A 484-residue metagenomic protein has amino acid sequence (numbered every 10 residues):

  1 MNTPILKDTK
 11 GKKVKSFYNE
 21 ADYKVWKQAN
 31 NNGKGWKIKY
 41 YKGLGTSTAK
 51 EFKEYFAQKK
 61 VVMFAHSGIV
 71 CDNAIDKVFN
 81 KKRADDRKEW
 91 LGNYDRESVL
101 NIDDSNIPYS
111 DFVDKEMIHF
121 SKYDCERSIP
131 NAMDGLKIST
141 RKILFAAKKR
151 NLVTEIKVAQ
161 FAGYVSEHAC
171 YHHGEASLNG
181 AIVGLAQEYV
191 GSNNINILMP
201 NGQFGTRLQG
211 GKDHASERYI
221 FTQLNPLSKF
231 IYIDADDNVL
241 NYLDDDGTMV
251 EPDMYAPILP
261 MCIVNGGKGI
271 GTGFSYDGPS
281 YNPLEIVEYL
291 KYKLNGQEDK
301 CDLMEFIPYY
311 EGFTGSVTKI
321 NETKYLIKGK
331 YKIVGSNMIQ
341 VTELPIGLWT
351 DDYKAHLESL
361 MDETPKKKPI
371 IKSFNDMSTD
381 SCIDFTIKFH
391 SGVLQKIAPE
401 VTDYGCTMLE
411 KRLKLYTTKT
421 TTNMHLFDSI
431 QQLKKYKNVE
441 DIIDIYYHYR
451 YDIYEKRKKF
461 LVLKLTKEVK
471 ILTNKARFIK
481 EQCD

Functional and structural regions predicted by a protein language model:
M1-D484: Conserved phosphate-chemistry cores used by DNA topoisomerases
